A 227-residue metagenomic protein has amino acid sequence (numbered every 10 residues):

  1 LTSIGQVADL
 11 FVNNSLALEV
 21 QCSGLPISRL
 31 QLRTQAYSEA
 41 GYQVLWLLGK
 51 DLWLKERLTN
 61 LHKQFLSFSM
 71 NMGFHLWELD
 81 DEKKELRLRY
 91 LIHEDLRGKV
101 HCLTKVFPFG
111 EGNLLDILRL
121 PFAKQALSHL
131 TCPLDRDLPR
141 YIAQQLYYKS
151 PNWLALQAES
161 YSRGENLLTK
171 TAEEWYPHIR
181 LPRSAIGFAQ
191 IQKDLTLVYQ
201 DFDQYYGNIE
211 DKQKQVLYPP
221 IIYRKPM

Functional and structural regions predicted by a protein language model:
L1-G5: A broadly used, surface-exposed interaction patch
A8-P26, Y37: Conserved catalytic cores of phosphodiester-cleaving nucleases, focusing on short active-site segments
Q21-R33, L54-K55: Active-site-adjacent loop/helix micro-motif of nuclease/hydrolase catalytic cores
G24, D51, K83: Residue-level detector of flexible, active-site-proximal loop/helix-junction positions within diverse enzyme catalytic
I27, R33-T34, E39, Q43-L45: Basic (Lys/Arg-enriched) interaction patch that binds polyanionic ligands
A40-L76: Nucleic-acid nuclease catalytic cores
K63-M227: Non-catalytic C-terminal interaction segments of nucleic acid-processing enzymes
